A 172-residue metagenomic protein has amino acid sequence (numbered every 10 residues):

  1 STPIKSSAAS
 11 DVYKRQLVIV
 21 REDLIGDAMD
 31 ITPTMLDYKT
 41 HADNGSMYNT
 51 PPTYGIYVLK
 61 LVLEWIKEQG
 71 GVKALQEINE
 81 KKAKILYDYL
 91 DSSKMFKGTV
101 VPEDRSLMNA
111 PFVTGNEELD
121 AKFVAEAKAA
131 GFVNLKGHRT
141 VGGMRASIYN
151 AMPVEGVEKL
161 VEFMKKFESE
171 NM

Functional and structural regions predicted by a protein language model:
S1-A9, Y13: Single conserved hydrophobic/aromatic residue that forms the stacking wall/gate of nucleotide- or nucleobase-binding
S10-Y87, V101, E170-M172: Active-site C-terminal subdomain of aminotransferase-like
V20-I25, T114-E117, M152: Short loop segments at secondary-structure junctions
W65, I85, Y89-S93, K122-G131 (+1 more regions): Generic non-transmembrane alpha-helical segments
M95-T99, G131-G137: A short linear hydrophobic-aromatic micro-motif
F96-A127: Conserved PLP-binding catalytic core of the aspartate aminotransferase-like
A129, G142-M172: PLP-dependent enzyme catalytic core of the Aspartate aminotransferase-like
